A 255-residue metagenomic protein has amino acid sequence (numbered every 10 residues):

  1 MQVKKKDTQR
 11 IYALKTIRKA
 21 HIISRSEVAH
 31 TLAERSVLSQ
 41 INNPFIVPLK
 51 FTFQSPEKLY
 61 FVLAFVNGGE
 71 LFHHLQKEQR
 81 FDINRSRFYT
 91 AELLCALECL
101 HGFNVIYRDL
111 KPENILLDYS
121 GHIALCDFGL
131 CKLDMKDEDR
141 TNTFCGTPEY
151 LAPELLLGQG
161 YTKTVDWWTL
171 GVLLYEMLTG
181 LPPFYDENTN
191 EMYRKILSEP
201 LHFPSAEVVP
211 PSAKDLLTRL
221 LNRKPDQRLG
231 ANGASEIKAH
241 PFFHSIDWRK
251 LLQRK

Functional and structural regions predicted by a protein language model:
I11, T16-N42: Conserved N-lobe beta3->alphaC-helix segment of eukaryotic protein kinase catalytic domains
F51-T52: A short, aromatic-enriched beta-strand patch in the conserved N-lobe beta-sheet of the protein kinase catalytic domain
P56-A64, F72-H73: A conserved loop-to-beta-strand element in the N-lobe of protein kinase catalytic cores that borders the ATP-binding
F72-F81: AlphaC helix of the protein kinase catalytic domain
Y89-T90: Activation segment signature within eukaryotic-like protein kinase domains
T179-P182: Structural helix C-cap motif within protein kinase domains
